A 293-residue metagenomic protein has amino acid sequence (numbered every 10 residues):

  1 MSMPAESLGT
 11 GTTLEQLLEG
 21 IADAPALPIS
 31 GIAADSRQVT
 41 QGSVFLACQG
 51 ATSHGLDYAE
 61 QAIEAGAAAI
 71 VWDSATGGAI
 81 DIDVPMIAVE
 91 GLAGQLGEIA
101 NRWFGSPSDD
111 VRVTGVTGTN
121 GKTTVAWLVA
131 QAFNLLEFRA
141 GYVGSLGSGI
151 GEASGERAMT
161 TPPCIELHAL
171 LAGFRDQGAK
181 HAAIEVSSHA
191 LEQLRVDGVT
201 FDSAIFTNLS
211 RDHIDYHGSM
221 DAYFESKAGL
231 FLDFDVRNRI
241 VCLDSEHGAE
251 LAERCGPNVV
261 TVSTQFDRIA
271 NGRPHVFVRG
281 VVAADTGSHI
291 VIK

Functional and structural regions predicted by a protein language model:
M1-E98, E246, P274-F277, S288: N-terminal leader/targeting and accessory segments in enzymes
I32-D35, H189-L191, F266-R268: Short, solvent-exposed loop/turn elements at beta->coil junctions and helix N-caps that rim active or binding pockets
A47, W72, A88, G115 (+5 more regions): Structural signal for conserved beta-strand scaffold positions within catalytic alpha/beta enzyme cores
T52, A93, N120, G147 (+3 more regions): Residue-level detector of flexible, active-site-proximal loop/helix-junction positions within diverse enzyme catalytic
I70-G78, G144-G147, L243-H247, T264-D267: Short, polar loop motifs at secondary-structure junctions
M86, H217-F224, A228, E253-K293: Adenine nucleotide phosphate-binding catalytic loops in nucleotide-utilizing enzymes
Q95-L243, H247-N258, I292: Phosphate-binding loop of NTP-binding sites
